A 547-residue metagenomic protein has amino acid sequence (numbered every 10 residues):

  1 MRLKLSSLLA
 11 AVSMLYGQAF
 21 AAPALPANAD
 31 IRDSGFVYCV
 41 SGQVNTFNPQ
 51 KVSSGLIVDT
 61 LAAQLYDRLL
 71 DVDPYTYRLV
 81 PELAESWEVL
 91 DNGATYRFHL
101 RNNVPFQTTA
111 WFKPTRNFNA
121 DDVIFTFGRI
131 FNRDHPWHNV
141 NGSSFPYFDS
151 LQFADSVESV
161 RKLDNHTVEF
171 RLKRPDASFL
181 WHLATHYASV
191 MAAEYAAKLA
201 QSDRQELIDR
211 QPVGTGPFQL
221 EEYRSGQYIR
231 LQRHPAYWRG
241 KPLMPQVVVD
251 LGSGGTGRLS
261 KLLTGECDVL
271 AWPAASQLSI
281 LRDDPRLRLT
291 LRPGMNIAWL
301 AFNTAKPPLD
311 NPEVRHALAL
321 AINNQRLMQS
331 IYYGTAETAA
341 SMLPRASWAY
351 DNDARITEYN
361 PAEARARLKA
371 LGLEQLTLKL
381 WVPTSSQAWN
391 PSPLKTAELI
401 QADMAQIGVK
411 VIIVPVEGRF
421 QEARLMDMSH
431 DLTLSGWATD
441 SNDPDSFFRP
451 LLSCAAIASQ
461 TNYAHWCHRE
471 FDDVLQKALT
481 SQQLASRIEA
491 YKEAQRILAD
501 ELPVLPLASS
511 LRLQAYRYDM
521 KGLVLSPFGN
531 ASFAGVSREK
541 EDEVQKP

Functional and structural regions predicted by a protein language model:
A29, E313, M328, Q406-Q421 (+3 more regions): Extracytoplasmic/peripheral linker and loop segments enriched in polar/acidic and small residues with frequent Thr/Pro
V37-N92, G128, H135, V213-T215: N-terminal lobe/hinge region of extracytoplasmic solute-binding protein
G42-T60, L83, A110-R116, A177-S189 (+3 more regions): A structural "hinge/loop" feature
E85-W137, E169, K261, P308-D310: Aromatic- and charge-enriched surface segment that lines or borders ligand/interaction sites
H99, D122, F131-N132, P136-A196: Surface-exposed binding/hinge segments that line and control ligand-binding clefts or catalytic entry sites
D203-D209, H234-I280, A397: Ligand-site clamp/hinge motif
S225, K369-S441, L484, R512: Ligand/substrate-recognition segments at binding pockets and active sites
R230-P235, L309-A402, Q406, C467 (+2 more regions): Append "and occasionally in soluble cytosolic enzymes with long acidic Gly/Pro-rich linkers
